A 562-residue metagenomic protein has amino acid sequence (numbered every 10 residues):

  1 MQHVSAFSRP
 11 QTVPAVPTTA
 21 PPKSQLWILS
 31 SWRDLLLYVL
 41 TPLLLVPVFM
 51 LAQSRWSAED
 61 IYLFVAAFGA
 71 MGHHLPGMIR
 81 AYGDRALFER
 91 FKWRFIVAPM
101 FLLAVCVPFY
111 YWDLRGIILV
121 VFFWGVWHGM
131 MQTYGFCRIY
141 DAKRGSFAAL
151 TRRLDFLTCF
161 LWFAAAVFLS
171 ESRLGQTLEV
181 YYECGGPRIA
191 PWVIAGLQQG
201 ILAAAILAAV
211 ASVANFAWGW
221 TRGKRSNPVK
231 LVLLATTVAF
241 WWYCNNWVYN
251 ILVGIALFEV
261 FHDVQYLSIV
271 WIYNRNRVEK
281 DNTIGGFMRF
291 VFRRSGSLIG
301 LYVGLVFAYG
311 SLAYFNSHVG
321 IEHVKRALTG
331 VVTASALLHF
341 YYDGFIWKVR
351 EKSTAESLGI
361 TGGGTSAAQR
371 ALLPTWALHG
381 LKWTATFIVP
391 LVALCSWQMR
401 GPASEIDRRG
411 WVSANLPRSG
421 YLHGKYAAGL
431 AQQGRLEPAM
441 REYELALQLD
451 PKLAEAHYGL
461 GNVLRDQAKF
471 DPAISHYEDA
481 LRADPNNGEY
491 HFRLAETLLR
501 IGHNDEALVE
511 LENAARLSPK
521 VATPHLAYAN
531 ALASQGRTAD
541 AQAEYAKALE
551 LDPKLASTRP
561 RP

Functional and structural regions predicted by a protein language model:
H318, V389-L416, Y421: Hydrophobic alpha-helical transmembrane segments in integral membrane proteins
L422, A456, Y490, P524 (+1 more regions): TPR alpha-solenoid repeat register
A431, Y458, N462-R465, F492 (+2 more regions): Position-specific recognition of the canonical hydrophobic site in helix A of tetratricopeptide repeat
